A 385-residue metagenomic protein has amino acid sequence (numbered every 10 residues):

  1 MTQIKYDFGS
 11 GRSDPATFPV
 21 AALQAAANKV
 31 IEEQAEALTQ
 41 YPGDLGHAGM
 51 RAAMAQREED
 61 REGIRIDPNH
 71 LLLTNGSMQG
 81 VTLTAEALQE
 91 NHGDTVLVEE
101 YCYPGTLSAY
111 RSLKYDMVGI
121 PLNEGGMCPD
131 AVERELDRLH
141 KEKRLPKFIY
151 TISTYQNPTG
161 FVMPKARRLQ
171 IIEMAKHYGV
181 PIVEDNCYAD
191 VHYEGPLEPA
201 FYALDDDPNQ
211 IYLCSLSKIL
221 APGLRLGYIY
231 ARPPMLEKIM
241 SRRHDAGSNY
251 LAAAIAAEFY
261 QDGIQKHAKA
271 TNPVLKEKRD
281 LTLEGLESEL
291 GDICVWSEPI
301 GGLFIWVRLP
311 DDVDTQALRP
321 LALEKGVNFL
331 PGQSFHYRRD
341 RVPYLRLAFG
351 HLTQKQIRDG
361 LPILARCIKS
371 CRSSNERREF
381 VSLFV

Functional and structural regions predicted by a protein language model:
M1-G76, Y260, K266, N328: N-terminal small-domain helix-loop-helix segment of the aminotransferase-like
A37-Y178, A189-D205, L275, K355 (+2 more regions): Conserved core of the PLP fold type I
D185: Glycine-centered flexible beta-alpha turn that most often forms the glycine-rich phosphate-binding loop
G195-L216, L236-K238, L345: Conserved active-site segment immediately N-terminal to the catalytic lysine that forms the internal aldimine
Q210-S288, V295-P299: PLP-dependent aminotransferase class I/II
Y260, Q265-N272, L283-V313, Q333-R341 (+1 more regions): Conserved small-domain helix->loop->beta segment predominantly found in fold-type I
V313-L318, K355-D359: Short, conserved charged micro-motifs
E324, R339-V385: PLP-dependent enzyme catalytic core of the Aspartate aminotransferase-like
